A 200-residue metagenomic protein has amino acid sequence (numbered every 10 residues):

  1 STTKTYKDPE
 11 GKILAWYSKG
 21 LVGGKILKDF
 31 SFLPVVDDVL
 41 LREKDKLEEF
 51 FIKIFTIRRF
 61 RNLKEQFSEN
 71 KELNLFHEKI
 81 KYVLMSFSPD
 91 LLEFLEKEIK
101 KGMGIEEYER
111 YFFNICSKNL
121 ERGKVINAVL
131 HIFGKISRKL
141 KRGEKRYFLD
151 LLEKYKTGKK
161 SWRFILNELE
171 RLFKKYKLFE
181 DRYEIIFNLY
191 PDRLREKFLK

Functional and structural regions predicted by a protein language model:
S1-Y17: Cofactor-cradling patches in redox/metallo enzymes
G11, D29-K200: Acidic, Ser/Pro/Thr-rich low-complexity regulatory regions and the short amphipathic helical interaction modules they
K12-D29: Active-site glycine-rich loop that binds ribose-phosphate moieties when present
